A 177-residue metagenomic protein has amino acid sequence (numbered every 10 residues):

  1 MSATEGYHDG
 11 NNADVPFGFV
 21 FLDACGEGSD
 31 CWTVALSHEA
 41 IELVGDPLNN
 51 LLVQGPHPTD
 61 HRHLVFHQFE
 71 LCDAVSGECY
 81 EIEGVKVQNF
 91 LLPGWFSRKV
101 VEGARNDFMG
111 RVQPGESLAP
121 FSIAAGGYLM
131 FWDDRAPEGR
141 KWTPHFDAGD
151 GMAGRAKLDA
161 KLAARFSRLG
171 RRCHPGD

Functional and structural regions predicted by a protein language model:
S2-A13, V20-G26, D30, P47-D177: Metalloprotease/metallohydrolase-associated module, dominated by Zn2+-dependent proteases
S29-I41: Short alpha-helix carrying the canonical HExxH Zn2+-binding catalytic motif
E39-N49: Acidic, glycine-rich loop-and-strand cores that form catalytic or ligand-binding grooves in diverse globular domains
